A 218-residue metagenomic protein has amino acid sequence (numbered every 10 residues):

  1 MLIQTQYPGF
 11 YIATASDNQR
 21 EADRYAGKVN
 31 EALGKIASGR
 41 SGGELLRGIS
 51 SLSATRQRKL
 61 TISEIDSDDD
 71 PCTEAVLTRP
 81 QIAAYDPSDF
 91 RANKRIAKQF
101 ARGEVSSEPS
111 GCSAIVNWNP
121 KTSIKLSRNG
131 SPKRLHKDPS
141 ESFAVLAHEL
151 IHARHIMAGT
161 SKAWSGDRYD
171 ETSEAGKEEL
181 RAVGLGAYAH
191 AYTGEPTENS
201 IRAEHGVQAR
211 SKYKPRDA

Functional and structural regions predicted by a protein language model:
M1-S106: A metal-dependent hydrolase signature that marks the N-terminal structural subdomain at the beginning of catalytic folds
Q4-R20, Y25, G130, S161-Y169 (+2 more regions): Peripheral peptide segments
S16, D66, P120-T122, M157-G159: A mature extracytoplasmic/lumenal domain signature
D23, G27, I36, K133-E141 (+2 more regions): Soluble non-cytosolic domains of exported or imported proteins
A32-K35, G39, A153, M157 (+1 more regions): Structured segments of extracytoplasmic/periplasmic soluble domains in secreted or envelope-associated proteins
T78-F143, A153-I156: Active-site scaffold of zinc-dependent metalloenzymes
A147-S165: Catalytic Zn2+-binding segment of zinc metalloproteases
T160-A218: Metalloprotease/metallohydrolase-associated module, dominated by Zn2+-dependent proteases
